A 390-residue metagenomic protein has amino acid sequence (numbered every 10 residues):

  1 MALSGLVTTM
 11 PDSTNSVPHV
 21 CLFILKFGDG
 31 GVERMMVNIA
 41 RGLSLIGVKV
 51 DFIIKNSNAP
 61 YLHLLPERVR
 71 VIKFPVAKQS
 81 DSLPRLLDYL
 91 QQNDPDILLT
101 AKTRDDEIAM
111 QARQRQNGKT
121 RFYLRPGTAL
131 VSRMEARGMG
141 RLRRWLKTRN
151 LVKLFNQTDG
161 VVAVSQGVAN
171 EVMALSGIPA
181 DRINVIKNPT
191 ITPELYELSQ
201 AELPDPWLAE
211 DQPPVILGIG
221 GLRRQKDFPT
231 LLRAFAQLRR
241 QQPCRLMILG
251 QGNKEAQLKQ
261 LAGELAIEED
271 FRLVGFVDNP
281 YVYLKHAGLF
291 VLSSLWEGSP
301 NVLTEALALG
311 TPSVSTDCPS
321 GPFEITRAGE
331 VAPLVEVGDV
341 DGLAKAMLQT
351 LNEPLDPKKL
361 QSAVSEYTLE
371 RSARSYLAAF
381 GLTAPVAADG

Functional and structural regions predicted by a protein language model:
V17, L22-S80, R182, N253: N-terminal strand-loop element at the rim of the active site of nucleotide-sugar-dependent glycosyltransferases
E33-N38, P214, G218-Q237, N253-Q260 (+1 more regions): A conserved mid-protein helix/loop that constitutes part of the nucleotide-sugar donor-binding site
S80-P84, R121, V131-K153: Nucleotide-sugar donor phosphate/pyrophosphate-binding loop at the beta->alpha transition of glycosyltransferases
T100-D106, P126: Short His-centered aromatic/hydrophobic patch
N156-I183, T190-T192: A short, active-site helix/loop in glycosyltransferases that binds the activated sugar's phosphate group
F276, L295: Aromatic "clamp/platform" in nucleotide-sugar-dependent glycosyltransferases that forms part of the donor/acceptor
P312-T316: Short hydrophobic beta-strand element within catalytic cores of glycosyltransferases and related nucleotide-activated
R327-V340, L348-P354: Conserved acidic donor-binding segment of nucleotide-sugar-dependent glycosyltransferases
